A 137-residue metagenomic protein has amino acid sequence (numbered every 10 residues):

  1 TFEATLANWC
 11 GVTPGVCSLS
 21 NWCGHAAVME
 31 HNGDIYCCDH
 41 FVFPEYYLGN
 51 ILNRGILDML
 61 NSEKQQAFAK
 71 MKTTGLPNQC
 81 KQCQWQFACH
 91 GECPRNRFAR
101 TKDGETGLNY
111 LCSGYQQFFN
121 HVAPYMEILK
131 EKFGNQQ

Functional and structural regions predicted by a protein language model:
T1-P44, A88, Q137: A C-terminal junction/extension of Radical SAM enzymes
T1-W9, H40-Q82: C-terminal accessory region of radical SAM enzymes
S18-S20, S62, S113: Generic serine detector
S18-W22, G55-D58, A67-A69, T101-K102 (+1 more regions): Short, low-complexity, polar/charged sequence segments that are solvent-exposed and flexible
N32-I35, F43-Y46, I51, G75-Q137: Radical SAM enzyme core and accessory elements
